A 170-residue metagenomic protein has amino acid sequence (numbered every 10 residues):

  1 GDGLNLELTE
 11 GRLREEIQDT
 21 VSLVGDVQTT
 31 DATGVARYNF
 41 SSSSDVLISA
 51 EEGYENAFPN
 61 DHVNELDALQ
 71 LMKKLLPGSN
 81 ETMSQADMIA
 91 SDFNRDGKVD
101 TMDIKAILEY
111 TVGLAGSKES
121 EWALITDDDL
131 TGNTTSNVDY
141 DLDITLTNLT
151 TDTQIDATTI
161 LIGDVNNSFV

Functional and structural regions predicted by a protein language model:
G1-V170: Cellulosome-associated attachment modules in secreted, modular CAZymes
